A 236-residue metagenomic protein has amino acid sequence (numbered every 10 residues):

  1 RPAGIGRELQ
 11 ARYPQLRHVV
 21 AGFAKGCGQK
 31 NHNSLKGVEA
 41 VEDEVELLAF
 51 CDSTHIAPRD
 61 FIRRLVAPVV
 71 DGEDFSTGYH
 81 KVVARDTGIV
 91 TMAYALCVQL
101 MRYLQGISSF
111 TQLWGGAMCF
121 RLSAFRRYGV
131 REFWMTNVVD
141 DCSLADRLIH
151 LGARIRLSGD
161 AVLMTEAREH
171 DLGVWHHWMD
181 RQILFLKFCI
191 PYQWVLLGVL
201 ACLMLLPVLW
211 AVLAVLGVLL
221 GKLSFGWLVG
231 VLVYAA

Functional and structural regions predicted by a protein language model:
R1-G6, F23-K25, H55: A conserved acidic beta->alpha catalytic loop
Q10-V45, D60, R64-E132, H176 (+1 more regions): Long helical/loop segments within the catalytic core of UDP-sugar-dependent glycosyltransferases, especially the large
E44-I56: Short beta-strand-to-loop acidic/aromatic patch adjacent to the donor-nucleotide binding site
Y79, R156-V162: Catalytic beta-strand/loop signature of glycosyltransferases that borders the donor
N137-L144: Acidic donor-binding loop at a coil-to-helix junction in glycosyltransferase catalytic cores that engages
R147-I149: Hydrophobic residues within well-ordered alpha-helices
H176-G198: Membrane interfacial helix-start motif at the N-side
L200-A236: Membrane-embedded multi-pass helical conduit in multi-pass membrane proteins, especially envelope-biosynthetic
